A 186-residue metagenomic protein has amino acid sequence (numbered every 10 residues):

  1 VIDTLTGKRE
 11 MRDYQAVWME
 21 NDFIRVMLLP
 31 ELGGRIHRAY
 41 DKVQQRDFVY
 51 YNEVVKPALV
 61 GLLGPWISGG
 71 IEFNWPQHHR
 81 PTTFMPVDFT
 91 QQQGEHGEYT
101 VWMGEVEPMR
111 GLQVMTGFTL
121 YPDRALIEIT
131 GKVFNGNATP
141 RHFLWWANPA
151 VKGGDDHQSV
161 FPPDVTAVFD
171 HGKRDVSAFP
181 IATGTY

Functional and structural regions predicted by a protein language model:
V1-M11, A16-E20, S68-L126: Extended, loop-rich substrate-binding clefts of extracytoplasmic carbohydrate-active enzymes
V1-R38, D164-Y186: N-terminal start-of-domain structural block
T6, V26-Q44, M103-G153: Acidic, contiguous internal or C-terminal segments within carbohydrate-active enzymes that form a structured patch used
A16-E20, I24-P86: Acidic-aromatic substrate-binding/catalytic surfaces of carbohydrate-active enzymes
H37, H78-H79, H96, H142 (+2 more regions): Histidine (H) residue identity feature
Q44-I71, E128, F134-Y186: Polysaccharide-binding surfaces and accessory modules of carbohydrate-active proteins
